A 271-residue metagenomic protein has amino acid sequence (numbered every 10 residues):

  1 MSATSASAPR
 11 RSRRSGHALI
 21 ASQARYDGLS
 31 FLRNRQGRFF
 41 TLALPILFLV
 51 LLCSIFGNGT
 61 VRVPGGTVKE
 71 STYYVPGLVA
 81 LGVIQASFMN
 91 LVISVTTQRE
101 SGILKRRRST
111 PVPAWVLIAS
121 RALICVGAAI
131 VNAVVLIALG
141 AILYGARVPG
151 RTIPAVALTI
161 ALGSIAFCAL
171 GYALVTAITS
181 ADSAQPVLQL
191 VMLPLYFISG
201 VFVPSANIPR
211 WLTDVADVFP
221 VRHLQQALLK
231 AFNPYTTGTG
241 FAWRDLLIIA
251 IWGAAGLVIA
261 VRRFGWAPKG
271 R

Functional and structural regions predicted by a protein language model:
S2-A6, F232-T236, L247-R271: Junction motif at the cytosolic side of a transmembrane helix
S2-L44: Aromatic- and glycine-rich beta-strand/loop motifs that create alpha-glucan
P9-R10, Y73-P76, I84-M89, S120-I124 (+5 more regions): Short alpha-helical transmembrane interface motifs in multi-pass membrane proteins
F31, S87-V112: Transmembrane helix boundary and interhelical loop/hinge segments in multi-pass membrane proteins
R33-G59, S71-N90, V131-N132, V191-F197 (+1 more regions): Hydrophobic alpha-helical transmembrane segments of multi-pass membrane transport/permease proteins
A43, L51-G59, V175-V218, R222: Transmembrane helix segments
V63-G65, R147, S199-A255: Membrane-interfacial helix-loop-helix junctions in multi-pass membrane proteins
A114-Q189, L193, G238-L246, A250 (+1 more regions): Alpha-helical transmembrane segments and their short interhelical loops
